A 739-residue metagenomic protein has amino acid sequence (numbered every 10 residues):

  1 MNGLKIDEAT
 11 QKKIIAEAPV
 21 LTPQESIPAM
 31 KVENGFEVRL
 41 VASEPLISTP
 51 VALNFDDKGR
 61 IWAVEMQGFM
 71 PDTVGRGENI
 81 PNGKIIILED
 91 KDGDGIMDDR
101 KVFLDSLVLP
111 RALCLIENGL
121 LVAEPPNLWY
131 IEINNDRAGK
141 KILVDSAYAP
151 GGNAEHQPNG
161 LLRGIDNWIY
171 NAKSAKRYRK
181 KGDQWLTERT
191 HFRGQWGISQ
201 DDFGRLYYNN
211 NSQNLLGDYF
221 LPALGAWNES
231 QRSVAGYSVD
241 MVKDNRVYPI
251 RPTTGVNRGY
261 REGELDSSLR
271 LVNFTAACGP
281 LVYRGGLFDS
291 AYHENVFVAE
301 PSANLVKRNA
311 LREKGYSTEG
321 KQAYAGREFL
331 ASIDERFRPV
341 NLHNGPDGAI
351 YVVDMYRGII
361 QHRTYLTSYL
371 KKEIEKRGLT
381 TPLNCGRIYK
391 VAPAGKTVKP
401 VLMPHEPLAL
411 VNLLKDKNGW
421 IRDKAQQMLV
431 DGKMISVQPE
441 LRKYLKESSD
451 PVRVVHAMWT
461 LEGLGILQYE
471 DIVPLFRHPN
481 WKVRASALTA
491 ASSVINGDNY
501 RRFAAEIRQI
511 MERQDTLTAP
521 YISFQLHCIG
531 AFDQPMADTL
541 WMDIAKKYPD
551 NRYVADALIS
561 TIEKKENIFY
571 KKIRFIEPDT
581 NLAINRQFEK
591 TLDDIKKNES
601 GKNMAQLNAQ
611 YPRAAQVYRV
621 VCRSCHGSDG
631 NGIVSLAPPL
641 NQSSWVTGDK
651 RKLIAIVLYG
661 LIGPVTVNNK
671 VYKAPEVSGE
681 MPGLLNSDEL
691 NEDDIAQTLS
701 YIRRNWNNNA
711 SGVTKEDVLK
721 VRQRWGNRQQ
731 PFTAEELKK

Functional and structural regions predicted by a protein language model:
M1-A409, V430: Beta-propeller domains with acidic blade repeats across secreted/periplasmic ectodomains and cytosolic WD/CNH propellers
G3, I14-E17, E599-A609, V667-K739: Flexible coil segments in periplasmic/lumen-exposed cytochrome c-class electron-transfer proteins
L342, V353, I388-V391, A614-S628 (+2 more regions): The canonical Cys-X-X-Cys-His
T397-K399, R422-K433, V452-I466, D471-R477 (+6 more regions): Structural detector for internal amphipathic alpha-helices that build alpha-solenoid repeat scaffolds
M403-N412, M434-K446, G465-R477, G497-M511 (+2 more regions): Amphipathic alpha-helical scaffolding segments comprising HEAT/armadillo-like alpha-solenoid repeats
K417-N418, S449-D450, P479-N480, Q514-T516 (+2 more regions): Short inter-helical turns and helix N-cap capping residues of alpha-solenoid HEAT/ARM repeat scaffolds
K590-Y618: Electrostatic cytochrome c docking/interface patches
N608-I633, T647-Y659: Sequence/structural segment immediately N-terminal to covalent heme-attachment motifs in c-type and related
